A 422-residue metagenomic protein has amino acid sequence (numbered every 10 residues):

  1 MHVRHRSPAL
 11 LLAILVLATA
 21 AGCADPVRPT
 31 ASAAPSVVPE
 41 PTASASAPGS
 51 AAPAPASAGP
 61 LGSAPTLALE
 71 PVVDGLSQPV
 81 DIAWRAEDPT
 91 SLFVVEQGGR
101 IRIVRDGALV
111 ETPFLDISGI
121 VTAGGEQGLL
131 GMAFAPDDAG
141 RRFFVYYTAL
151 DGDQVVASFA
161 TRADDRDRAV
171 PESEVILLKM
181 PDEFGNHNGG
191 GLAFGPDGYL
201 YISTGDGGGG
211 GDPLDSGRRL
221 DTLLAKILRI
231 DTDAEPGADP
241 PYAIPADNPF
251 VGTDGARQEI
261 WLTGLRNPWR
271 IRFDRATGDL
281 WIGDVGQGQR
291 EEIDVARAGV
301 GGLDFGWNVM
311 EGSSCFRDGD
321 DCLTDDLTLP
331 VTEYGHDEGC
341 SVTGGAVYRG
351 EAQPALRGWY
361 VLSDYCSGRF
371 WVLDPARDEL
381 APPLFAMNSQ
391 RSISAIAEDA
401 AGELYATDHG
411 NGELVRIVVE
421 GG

Functional and structural regions predicted by a protein language model:
H2-L11: Bacterial N-terminal signal peptides that target proteins for export
T19-G22: C-terminal motif of bacterial Sec signal peptides marking the signal peptidase cleavage site
A24-P29, P35, P39-P41, A45-G211 (+5 more regions): Acidic, Gly/Ser/Thr-rich repeat motifs that build Ca2+-stabilized beta-propeller blades
T112-G125, E172-N188, A234-W261, W307-D337: Surface-exposed loop and turn segments in beta-propeller and other repeat-based domains that flank or scaffold
V156-D164, S216-T232, A296: Beta-propeller blade signature
I202-L223, R290-E292: Short, conserved, GDST-rich strand-edge loop motifs in beta-rich repeat architectures
D254-E292: Repeat-solenoid scaffold signature
E379-A400: Conserved blade-ending motifs and adjacent loop-strand segments that build the rim/top face of beta-propeller domains
